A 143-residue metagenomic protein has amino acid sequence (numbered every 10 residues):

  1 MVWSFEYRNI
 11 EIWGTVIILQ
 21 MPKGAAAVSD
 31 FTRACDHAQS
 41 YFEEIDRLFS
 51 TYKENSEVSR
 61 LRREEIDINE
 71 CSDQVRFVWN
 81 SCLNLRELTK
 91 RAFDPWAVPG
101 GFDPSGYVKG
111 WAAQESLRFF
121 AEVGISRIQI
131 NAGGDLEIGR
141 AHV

Functional and structural regions predicted by a protein language model:
M1-Q129: A contiguous, well-ordered beta/alpha segment that forms the leading edge of an enzyme domain
G133: Acidic (Asp/Glu) carboxylate-rich active-site/surface patches
A141-V143: Conserved small/polar residues in nucleotide/adenosyl-binding loops
